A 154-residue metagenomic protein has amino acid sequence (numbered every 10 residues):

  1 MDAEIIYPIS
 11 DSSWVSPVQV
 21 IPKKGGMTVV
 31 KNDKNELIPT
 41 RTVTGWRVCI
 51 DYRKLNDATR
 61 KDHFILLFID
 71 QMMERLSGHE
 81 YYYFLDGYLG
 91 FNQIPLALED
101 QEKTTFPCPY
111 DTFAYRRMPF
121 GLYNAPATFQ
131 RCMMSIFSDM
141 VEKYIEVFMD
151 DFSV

Functional and structural regions predicted by a protein language model:
M1-V154: Retroelement reverse transcriptase polymerase core
